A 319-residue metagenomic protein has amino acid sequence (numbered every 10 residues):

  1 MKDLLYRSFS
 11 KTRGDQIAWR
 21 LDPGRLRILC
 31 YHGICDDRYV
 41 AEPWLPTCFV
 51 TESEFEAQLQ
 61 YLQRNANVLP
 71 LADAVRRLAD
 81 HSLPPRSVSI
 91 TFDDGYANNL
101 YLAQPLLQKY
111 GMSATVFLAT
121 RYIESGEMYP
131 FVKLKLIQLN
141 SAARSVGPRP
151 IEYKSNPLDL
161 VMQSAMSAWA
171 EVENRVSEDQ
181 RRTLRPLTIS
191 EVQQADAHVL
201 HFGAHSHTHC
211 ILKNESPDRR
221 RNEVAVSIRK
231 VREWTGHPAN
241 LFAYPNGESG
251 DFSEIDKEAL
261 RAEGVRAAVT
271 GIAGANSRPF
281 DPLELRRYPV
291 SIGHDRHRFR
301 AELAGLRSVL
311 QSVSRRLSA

Functional and structural regions predicted by a protein language model:
M1-T91, N98, Y129-Q138, N214-A319: C-terminal active-site subregion of NodB/CE4 polysaccharide deacetylases
L29, C35, S87-V88, Q108-G250 (+1 more regions): Metal-dependent polysaccharide deacetylase catalytic core of the NodB/CE4 family, i.e., the active-site-bearing domain
A57-N65, L106-Y110, H198: A short, Lys/Arg-enriched amphipathic alpha-helix followed by its capping loop at the start of a domain
D93-G95, L100, Y110, T115: Conserved beta-strand->loop/alpha-helix structural units within folded catalytic cores of enzymes with alpha/beta
